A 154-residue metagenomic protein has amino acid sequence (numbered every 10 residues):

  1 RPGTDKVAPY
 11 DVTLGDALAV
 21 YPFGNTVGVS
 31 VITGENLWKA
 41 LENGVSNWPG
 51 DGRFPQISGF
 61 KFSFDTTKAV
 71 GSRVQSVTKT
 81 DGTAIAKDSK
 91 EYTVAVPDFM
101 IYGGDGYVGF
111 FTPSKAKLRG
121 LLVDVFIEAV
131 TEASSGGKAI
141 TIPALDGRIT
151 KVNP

Functional and structural regions predicted by a protein language model:
R1-P154: Catalytic centers of hydrolytic enzymes
